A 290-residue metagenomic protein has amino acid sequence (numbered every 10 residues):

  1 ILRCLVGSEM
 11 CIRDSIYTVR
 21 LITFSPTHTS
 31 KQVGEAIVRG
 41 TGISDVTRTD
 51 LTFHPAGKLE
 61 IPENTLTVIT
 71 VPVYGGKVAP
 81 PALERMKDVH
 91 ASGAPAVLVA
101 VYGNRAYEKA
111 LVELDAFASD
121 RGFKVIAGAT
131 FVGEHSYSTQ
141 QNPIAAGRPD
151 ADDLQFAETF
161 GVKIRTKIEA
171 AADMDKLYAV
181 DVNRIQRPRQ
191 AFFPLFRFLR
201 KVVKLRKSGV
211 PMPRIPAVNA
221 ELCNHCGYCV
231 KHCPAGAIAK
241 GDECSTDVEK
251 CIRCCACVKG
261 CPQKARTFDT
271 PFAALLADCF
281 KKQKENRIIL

Functional and structural regions predicted by a protein language model:
I1-D14: Single conserved hydrophobic/aromatic residue that forms the stacking wall/gate of nucleotide- or nucleobase-binding
L2, I22-T23, C233: A generic structured-segment signal
R3, R39, V112-A116, K231 (+1 more regions): Surface-exposed charge patches
E9, T18, I215: A residue-level signal for beta-strand positions that form part of recognition/binding surfaces within mature
I16-L21, S25-K207, D269-L290: FMN-binding flavodoxin-like domain, especially the glycine-rich phosphate-binding loop
R187-A235: Acidic, Ser/Thr-rich low-complexity intrinsically disordered segments
V218, N224-I252, A256-A273: Iron-sulfur cluster-binding cysteine motifs and their immediate structural context in ferredoxin-like electron-transfer
